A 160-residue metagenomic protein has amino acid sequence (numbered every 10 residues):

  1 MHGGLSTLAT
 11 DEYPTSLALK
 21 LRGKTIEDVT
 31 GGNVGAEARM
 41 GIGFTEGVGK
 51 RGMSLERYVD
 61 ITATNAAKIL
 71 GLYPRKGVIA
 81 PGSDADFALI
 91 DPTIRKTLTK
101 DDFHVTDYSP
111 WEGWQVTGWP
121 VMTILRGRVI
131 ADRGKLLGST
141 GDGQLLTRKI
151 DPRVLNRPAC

Functional and structural regions predicted by a protein language model:
M1-I94: His/Asp/Glu-enriched, well-ordered alpha-helical/loop segment that forms or immediately abuts the divalent-metal
L21-T25, P81-L146: C-terminal cap of metal-dependent C-N hydrolases
G41-R51, V116-V129, R157-C160: Low-complexity, flexible helical/coil segments
L145-C160: Short, solvent-exposed cationic patches
